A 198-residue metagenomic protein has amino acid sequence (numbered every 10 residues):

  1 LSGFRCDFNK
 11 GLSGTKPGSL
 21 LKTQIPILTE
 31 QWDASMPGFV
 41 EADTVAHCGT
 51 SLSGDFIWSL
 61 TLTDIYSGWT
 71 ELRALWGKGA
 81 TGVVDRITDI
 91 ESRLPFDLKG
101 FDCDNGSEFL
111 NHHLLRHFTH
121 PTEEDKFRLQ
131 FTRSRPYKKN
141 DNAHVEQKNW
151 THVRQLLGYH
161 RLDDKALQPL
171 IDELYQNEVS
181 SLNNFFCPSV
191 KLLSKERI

Functional and structural regions predicted by a protein language model:
L1-T61, W69: Mobile-element integrase/transposase regions, centering on the N-terminal DNA-binding/Zn-coordinating module
D43, L62, G68, I87 (+4 more regions): Mobile genetic element proteins and their domesticated derivatives, centered on retroelements and DNA transposons
T44-C48, D64-Y66, W76-G79, N105-S107: Short, flexible loop/turn elements at secondary-structure junctions
D55, T63, L72-P95: Active-site beta-loop-alpha junctions of metal-dependent nucleic acid enzymes, especially the RNase H-like/DDE
C103-N105, F109-P121, F131-L157: RNase H-like two-metal-ion nuclease catalytic core shared by retroviral integrases and related mobile-element nucleases
Q155-I171, V190-K195: Short, solvent-exposed helix-loop connector elements
N177-I198: Charged, gly/pro-enriched flexible loop segments at helix/strand junctions
